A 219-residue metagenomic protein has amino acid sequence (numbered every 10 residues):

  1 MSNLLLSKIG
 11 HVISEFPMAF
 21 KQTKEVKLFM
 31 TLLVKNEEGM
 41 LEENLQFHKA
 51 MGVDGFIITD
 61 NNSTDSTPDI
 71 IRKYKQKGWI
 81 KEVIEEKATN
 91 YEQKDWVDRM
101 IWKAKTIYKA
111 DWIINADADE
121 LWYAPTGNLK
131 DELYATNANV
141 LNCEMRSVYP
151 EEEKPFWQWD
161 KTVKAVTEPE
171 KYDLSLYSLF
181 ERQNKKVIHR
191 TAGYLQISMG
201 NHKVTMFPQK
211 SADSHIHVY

Functional and structural regions predicted by a protein language model:
M1-Q46: N-proximal low-complexity "stem/linker" segments adjacent to membrane-targeting elements
S2-H11, D95-V97, A124-Y219: Catalytic-site signature of metal-activated, phosphate-bearing donor transferases, centered on the GT-A/GT-A-like
Q46-G55: Short, acidic, metal-binding catalytic loop of nucleotide-sugar glycosyltransferases
D54, D111, N139: Short acidic/polar active-site loop segments enriched in Thr and Asp
D54-N62, V83-E86: Short beta-strand/loop segment that forms part of the nucleotide-sugar
P68-W112: Active-site-proximal specificity loops/subdomain of glycosyltransferases
K109-Y123: Short beta-strand-to-loop acidic/aromatic patch adjacent to the donor-nucleotide binding site
